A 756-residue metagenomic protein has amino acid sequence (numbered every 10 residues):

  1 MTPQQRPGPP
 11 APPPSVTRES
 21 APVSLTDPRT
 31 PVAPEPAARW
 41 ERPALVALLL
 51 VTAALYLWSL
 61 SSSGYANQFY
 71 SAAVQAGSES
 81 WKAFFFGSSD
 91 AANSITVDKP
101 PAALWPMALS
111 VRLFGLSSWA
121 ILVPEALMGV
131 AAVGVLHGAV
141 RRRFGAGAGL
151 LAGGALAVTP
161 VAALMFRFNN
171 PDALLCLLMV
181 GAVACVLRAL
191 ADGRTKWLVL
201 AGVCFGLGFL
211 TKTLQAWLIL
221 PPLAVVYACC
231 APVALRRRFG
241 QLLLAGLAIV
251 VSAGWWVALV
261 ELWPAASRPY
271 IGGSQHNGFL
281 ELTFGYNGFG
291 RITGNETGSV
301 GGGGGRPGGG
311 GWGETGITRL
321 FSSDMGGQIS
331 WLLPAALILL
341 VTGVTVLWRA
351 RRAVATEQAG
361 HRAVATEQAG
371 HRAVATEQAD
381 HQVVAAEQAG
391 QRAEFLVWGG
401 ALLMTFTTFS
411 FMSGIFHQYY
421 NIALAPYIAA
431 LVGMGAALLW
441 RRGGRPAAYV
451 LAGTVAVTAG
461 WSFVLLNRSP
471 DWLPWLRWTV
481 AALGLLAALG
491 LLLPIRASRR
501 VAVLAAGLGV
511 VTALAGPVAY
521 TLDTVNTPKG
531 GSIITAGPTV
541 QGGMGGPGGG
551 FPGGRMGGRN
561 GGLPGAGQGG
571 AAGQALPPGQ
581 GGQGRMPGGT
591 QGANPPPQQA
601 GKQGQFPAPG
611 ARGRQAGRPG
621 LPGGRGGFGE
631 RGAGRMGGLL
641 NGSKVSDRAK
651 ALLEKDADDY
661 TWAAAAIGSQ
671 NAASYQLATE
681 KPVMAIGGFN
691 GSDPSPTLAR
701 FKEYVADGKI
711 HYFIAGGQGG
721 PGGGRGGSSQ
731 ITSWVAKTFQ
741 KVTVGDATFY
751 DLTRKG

Functional and structural regions predicted by a protein language model:
M1-T297, G303-R362, Q368-R372, Q378-A447 (+4 more regions): Membrane-integral, polyisoprenol-dependent glycosyltransferases of the GT-C/oligosaccharyltransferase superfamily
S78-K82, A131, N287, M325 (+7 more regions): Sec/Tat-exported extracytoplasmic proteins
A131, V161-A162, G290, V540 (+6 more regions): Solvent-exposed loop/turn segments at secondary-structure junctions within structured extracellular/periplasmic domains
L218, R236, A673-Y675, P694-S695 (+1 more regions): Extracytoplasmic/secreted cell-surface and envelope-processing proteins
A224, A678-K681, V735-T738: Short, structured coil segments at secondary-structure junctions
S274-G278, L282, N287-T315, L320 (+2 more regions): Disordered, low-complexity segments in secreted/periplasmic proteins that are enriched in proline
R445-G545: Transmembrane helical bundles and short interhelical boundary loops of multi-pass, membrane-embedded
R631-A672, T679-G719: Luminal/periplasmic acceptor-recognition loop/helix of membrane-associated glycosyltransferases
